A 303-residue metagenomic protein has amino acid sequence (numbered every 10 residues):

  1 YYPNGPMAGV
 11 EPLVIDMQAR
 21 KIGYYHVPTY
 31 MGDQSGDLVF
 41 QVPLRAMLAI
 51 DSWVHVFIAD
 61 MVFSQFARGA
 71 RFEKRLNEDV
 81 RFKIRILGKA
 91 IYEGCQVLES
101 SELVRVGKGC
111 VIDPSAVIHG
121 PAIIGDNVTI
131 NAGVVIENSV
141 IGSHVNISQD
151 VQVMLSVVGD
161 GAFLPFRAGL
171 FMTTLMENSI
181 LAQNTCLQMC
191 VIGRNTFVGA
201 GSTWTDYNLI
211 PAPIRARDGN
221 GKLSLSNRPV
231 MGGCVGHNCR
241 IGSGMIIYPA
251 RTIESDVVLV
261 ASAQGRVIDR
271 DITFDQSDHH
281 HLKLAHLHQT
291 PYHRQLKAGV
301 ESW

Functional and structural regions predicted by a protein language model:
Y1-E102, A250-R251, D256, S262 (+1 more regions): Terminal amphipathic alpha-helical/low-complexity segments used for targeting or macromolecular assembly
D33-Q34, V140, N146, L223: Short leucine-rich amphipathic alpha-helices used at interfaces
A46, V153, L187: Short, flexible active-site loop motifs that bind/organize anionic cofactors or intermediates
G88-A90, C95, E102, C110 (+6 more regions): Small-residue (G/S/T/A) turn/hinge positions that recur once per unit in extracellular repeat modules
L98-S100, I118, V135, C186 (+2 more regions): Short, solvent-exposed loop/turn positions at domain surfaces that link secondary-structure elements or cap domain
L103-R105, I123, V140, V157 (+3 more regions): Residue-level "contact hotspot" at macromolecular interaction interfaces
G107-G169: Acidic, glycine-rich loop-and-beta core segments that form the ion-binding/anion-interacting portion of active sites
D150, P165-W303: Glycine-rich hexapeptide-repeat left-handed beta-helix
